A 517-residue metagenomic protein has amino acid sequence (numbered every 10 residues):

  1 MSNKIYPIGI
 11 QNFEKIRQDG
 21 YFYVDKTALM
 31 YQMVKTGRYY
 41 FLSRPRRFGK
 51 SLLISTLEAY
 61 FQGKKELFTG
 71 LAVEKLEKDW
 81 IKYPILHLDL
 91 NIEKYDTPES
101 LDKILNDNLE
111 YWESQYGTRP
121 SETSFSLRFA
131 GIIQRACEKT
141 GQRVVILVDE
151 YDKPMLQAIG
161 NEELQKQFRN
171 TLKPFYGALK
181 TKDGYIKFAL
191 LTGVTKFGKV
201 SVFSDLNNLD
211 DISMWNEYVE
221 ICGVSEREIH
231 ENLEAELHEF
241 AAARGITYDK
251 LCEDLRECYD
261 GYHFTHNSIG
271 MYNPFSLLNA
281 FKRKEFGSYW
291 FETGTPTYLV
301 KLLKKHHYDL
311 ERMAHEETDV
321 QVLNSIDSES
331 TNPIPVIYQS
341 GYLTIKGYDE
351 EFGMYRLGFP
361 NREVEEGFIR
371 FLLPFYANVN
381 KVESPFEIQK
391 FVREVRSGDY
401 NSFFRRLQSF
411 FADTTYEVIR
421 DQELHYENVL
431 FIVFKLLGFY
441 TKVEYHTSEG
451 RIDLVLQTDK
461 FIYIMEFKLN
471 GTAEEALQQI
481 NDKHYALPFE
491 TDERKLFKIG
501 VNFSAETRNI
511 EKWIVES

Functional and structural regions predicted by a protein language model:
M1-Q422, L437: Phosphate-binding site recognition
A136-T140, V433-D459: Active-site metal-binding core of divalent-cation-utilizing nuclease and nuclease-like domains
V145, F461-Y463, F497: Structural motif
Q165-N170, L469-A486: Mg2+/Mn2+-dependent nuclease catalytic core
F175-K182, P335-L343, F431-K435, Q479-I499: Metal-dependent nuclease catalytic cores in nucleic-acid-processing enzymes, especially RNase H-like/related
L430, I452-L469, K483: Conserved catalytic cores of phosphodiester-cleaving nucleases, focusing on short active-site segments
P488, D492-S517: Domain-level recognition of nuclease-like catalytic cores that cleave nucleotide substrates
